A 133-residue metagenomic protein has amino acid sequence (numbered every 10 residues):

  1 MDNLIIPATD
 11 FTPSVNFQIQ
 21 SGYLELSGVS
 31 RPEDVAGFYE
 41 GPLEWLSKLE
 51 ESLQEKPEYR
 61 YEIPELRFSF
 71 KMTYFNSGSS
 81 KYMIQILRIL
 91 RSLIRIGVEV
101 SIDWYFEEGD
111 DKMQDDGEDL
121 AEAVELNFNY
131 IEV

Functional and structural regions predicted by a protein language model:
M1-Q18: Short beta-strand/loop segment at the start of cytosolic alpha/beta domains
P13, R31-I63: A short, well-ordered alpha-helical element
G22-G28: Short, aliphatic-rich beta-strand segments
P64-I94: Mid-chain, well-packed structural core segment of small domains
I89-V100, A123-Y130: Structural alpha-beta junctions
V100-G109: Short internal beta-strands
F106, F128-V133: A generic structural motif
M113-V124: Short, aromatic/basic amphipathic alpha-helical patches
